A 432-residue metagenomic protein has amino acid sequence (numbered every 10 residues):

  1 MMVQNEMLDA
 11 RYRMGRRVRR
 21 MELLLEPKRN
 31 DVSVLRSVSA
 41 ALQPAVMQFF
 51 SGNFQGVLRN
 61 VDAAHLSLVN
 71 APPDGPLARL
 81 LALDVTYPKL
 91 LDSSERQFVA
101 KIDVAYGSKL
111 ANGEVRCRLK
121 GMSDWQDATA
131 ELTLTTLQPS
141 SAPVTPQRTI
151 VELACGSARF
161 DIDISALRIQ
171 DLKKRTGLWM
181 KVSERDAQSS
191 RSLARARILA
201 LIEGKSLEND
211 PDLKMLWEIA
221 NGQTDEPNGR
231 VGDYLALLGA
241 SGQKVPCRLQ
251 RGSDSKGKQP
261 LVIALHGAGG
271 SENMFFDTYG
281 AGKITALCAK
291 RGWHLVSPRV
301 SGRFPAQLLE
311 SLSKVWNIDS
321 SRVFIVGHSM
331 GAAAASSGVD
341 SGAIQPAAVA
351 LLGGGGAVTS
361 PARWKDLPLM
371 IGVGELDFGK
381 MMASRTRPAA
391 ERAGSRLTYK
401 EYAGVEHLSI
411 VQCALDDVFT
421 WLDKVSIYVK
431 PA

Functional and structural regions predicted by a protein language model:
M1-A40, R79, L83-A100, R168-A200: Amphipathic, heptad-repeat alpha-helical segments
Q55, D62-L81: Short, charge-rich amphipathic alpha-helical segments embedded in non-transmembrane helical bundles/solenoids
L80-L90, E131, L137-Q259, A333 (+2 more regions): A domain-start/cap signature at the N-terminus of enzymes
S253-G257, R303-S329, A343: Gly/Ser-rich "nucleophile elbow"/oxyanion-hole loop immediately N-terminal to the catalytic nucleophile in hydrolases
Q259-S311: Active-site machinery of serine-nucleophile hydrolases
G327-S337: Glycine-rich nucleophile elbow surrounding the catalytic serine of serine-hydrolase chemistry
I344-G356: A conserved short beta-strand
G372, L376-A432: C-terminal catalytic histidine-bearing segment of alpha/beta-hydrolase fold enzymes
